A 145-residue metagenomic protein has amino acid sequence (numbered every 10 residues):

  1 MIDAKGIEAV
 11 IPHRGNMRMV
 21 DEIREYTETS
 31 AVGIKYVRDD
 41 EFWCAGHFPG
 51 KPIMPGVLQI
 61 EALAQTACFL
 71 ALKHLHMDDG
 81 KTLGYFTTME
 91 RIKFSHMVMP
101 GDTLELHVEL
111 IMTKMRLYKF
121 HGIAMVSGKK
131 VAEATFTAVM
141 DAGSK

Functional and structural regions predicted by a protein language model:
M1, A67-E105, V131-E133, V139: Hydrophobic beta-strand-centered segment that forms part of the acyl-chain substrate-binding groove
I2-R14, G80-K81: Short aromatic-glycine motifs in intrinsically disordered, low-complexity regions
E8, G50, F94-H96: Beta-strand-rich interaction surfaces with strong enrichment in secreted/lumenal proteins
G15-M54, Q59: Catalytic strand-loop segment that frames the active site of acyl-thioester-processing enzymes
D21-R24, E90, S95, E109-I111 (+1 more regions): Conserved positions in beta-strands of structured domains
E28, M99-D102, E109-K145: HotDog/MaoC-like acyl-thioester-processing domains
K35, H107-L110: Short, hydrophobic/aromatic-enriched beta-strand segments in well-ordered soluble domains
L58-T66: Short amphipathic alpha-helical face segments that pack within enzyme cores and frequently flank/anchor catalytic
